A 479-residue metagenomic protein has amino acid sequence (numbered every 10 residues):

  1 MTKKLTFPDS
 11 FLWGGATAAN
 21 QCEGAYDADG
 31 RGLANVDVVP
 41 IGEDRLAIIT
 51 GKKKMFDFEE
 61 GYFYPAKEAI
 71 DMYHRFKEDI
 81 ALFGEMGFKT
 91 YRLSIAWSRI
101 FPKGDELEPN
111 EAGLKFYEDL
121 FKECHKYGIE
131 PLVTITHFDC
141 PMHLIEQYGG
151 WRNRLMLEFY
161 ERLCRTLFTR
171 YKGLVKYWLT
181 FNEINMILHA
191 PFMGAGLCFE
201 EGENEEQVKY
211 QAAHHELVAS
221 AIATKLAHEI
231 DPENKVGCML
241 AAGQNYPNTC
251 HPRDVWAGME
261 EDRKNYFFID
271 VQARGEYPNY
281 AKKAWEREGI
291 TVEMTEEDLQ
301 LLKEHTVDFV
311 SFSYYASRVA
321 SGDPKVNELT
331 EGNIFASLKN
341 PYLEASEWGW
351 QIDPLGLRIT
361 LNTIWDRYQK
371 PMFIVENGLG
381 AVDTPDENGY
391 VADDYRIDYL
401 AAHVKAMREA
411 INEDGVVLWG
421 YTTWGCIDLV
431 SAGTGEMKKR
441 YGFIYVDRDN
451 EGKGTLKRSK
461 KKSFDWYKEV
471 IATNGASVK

Functional and structural regions predicted by a protein language model:
T2-E60, E85, K103-D105, L114-K479: Active-site region of glycoside hydrolase catalytic domains
G61-R75, R152-R154: Active-site mouth loops of central-metabolism enzymes
A66, Y73, G104-L107, E347: Short, flexible active-site loop motifs that bind/organize anionic cofactors or intermediates
D71, R75-A96, E304-V310: Catalytic domains of carbohydrate-active enzymes, especially glycoside hydrolases
I95-P109: Glycine-rich, proline-tolerant flexible connector loops at the mouths of alpha/beta enzymes
